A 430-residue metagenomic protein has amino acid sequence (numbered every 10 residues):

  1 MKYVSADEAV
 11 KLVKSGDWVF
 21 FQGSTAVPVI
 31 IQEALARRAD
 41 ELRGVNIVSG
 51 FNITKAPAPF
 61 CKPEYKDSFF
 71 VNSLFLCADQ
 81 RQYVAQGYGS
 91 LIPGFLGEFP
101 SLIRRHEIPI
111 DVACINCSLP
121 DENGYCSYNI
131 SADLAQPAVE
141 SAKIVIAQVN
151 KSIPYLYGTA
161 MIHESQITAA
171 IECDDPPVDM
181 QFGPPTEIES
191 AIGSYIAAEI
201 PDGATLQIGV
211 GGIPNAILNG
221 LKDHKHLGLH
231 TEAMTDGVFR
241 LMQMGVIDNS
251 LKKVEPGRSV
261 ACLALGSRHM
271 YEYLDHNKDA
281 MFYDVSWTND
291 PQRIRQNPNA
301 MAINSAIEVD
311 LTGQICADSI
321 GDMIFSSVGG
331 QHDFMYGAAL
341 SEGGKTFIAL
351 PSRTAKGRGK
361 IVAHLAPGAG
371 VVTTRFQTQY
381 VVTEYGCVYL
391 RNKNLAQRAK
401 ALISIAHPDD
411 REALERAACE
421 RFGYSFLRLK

Functional and structural regions predicted by a protein language model:
M1-K430: Conserved alpha/beta enzyme-core scaffold
